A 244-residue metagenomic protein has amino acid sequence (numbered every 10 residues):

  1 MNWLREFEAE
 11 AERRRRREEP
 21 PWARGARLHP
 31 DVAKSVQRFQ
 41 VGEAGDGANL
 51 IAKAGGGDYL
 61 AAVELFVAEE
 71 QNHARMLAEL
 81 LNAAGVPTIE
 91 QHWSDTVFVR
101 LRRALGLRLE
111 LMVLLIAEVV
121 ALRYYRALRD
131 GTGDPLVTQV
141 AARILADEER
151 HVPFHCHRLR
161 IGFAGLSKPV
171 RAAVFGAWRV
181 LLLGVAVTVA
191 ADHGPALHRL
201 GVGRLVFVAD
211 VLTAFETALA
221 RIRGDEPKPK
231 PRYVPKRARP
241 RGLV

Functional and structural regions predicted by a protein language model:
M1-V244: Non-heme di-metal
